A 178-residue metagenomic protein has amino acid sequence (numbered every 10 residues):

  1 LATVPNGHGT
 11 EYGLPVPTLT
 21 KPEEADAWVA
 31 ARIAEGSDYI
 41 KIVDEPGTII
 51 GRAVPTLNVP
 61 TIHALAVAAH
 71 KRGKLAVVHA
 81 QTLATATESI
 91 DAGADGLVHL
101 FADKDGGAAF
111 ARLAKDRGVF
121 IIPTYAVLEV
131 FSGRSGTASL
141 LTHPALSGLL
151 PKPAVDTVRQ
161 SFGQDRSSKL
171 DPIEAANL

Functional and structural regions predicted by a protein language model:
L1, V54-V78, A114, G118-Y125: Alpha-helix-loop-beta-strand connector modules within alpha/beta enzyme cores
L1-L14, I62-H63, V158-S167: N-terminal small/glycine-rich loop or linker at the start of catalytic domains across soluble metabolic enzymes
G9-A27, L75-A80, E174-A175: Active-site mouth loops of central-metabolism enzymes
E11, E45-R52, I90-G93: Active-site-proximal beta-alpha loop/turn segments in soluble metabolic enzymes
A27-R52, L57, F101-L178: Active-site neighborhoods of metal-dependent hydrolases
W28, I62-L65, A69, T85 (+1 more regions): Aromatic/hydrophobic pocket-lining residues that form π-stacking "cages" and hydrophobic walls in ligand
K74-A76, Q81-A92: Functional cores that coordinate and move charged inorganic groups
I90-L97, D116-F120: Glycine-enriched alpha-helix->loop->beta-strand junction motifs that scaffold or abut catalytic
